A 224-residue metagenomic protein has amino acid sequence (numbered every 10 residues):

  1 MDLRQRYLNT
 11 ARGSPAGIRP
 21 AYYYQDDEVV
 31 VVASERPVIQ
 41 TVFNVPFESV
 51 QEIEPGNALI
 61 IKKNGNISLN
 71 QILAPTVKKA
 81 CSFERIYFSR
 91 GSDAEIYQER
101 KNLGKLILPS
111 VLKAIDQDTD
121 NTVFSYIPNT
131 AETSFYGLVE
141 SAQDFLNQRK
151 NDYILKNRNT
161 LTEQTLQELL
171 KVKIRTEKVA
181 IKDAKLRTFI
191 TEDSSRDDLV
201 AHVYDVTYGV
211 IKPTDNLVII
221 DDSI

Functional and structural regions predicted by a protein language model:
M1-K212: N-terminal segments that mediate ammonia production and transfer in glutamine-dependent amidotransferase systems
N216-I224: A phosphate-binding catalytic loop at a beta-strand-loop-alpha-helix junction that coordinates phosphoryl groups
